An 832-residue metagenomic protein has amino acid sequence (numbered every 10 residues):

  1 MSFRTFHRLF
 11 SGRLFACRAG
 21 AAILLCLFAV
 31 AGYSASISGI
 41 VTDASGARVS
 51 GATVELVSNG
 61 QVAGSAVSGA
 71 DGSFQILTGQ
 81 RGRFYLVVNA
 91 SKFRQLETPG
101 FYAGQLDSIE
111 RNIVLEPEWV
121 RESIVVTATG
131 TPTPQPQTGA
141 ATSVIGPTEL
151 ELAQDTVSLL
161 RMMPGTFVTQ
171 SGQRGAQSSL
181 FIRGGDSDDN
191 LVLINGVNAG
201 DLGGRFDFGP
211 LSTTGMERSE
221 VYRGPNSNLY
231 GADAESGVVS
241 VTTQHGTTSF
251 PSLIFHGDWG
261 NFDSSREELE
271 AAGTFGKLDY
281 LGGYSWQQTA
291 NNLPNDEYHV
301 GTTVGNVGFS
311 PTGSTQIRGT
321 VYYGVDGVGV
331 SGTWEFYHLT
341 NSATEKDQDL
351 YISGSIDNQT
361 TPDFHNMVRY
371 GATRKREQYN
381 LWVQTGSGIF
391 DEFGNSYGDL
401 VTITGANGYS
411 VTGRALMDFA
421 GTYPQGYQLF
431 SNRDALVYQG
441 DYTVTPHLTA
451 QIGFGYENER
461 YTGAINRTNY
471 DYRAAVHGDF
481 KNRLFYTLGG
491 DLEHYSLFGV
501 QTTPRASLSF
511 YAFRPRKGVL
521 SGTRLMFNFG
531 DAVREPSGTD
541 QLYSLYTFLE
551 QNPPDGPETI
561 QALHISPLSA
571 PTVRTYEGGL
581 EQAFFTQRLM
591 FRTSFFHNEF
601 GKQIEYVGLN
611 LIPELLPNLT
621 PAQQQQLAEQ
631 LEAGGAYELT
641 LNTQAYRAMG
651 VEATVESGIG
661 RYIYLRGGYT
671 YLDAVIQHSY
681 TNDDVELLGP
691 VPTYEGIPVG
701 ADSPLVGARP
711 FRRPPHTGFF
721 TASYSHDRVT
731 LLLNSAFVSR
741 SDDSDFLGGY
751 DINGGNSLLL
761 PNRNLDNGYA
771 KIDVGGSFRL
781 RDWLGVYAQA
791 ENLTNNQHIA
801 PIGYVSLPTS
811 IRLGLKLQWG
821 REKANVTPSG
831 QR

Functional and structural regions predicted by a protein language model:
T42, T53-N59, N89-F93, G104-E149 (+3 more regions): Short, acidic, small-residue-rich periplasmic hinge/interaction motif at the N-terminus of Gram-negative outer-membrane
E110-I113, T156-L159, S178-F181, L193 (+4 more regions): N-terminal periplasmic accessory domains that precede and gate Gram-negative outer-membrane beta-barrel machines
V157-N198: Extracytoplasmic beta-strand/coil segments of soluble accessory domains associated with Gram-negative outer-membrane
V197-G224, G305: Short acidic/polar hinge/loop motifs at secondary-structure boundaries that mediate gating or recognition
W259-Q288, L293-V330, N341-T373, V437 (+1 more regions): Transmembrane beta-barrel wall of Gram-negative outer-membrane proteins
A272, G308-T312, E345, G522-T523 (+5 more regions): Conserved C-terminal beta-signal and adjacent last beta-strands/turns of outer-membrane beta-barrel proteins
L278, M367-G371, K375-Y379, Y511-K517 (+4 more regions): Membrane-embedded beta-barrel scaffold of Gram-negative outer-membrane proteins
Q451, D479, R483, H597-E599 (+4 more regions): Gram-negative outer-membrane beta-barrel transporters
